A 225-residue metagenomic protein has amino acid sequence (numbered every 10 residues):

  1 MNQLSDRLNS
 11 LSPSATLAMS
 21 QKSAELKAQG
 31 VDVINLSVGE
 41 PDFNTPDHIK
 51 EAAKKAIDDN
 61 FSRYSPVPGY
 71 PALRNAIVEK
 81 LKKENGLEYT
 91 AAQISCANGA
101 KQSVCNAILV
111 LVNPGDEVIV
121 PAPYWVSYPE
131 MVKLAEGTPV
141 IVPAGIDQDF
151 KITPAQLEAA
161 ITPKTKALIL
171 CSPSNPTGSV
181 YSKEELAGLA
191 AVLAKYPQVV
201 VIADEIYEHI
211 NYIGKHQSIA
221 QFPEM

Functional and structural regions predicted by a protein language model:
N2-G99, N106: N-terminal small-domain helix-loop-helix segment of the aminotransferase-like
P41, K101, S172-P176: Short glycine-rich anion-binding loops that position phosphate/pyrophosphate groups of nucleotides and phosphorylated
E88-I94, P114-E117, K164: Short acidic capping loops at alpha-helix termini that bridge into adjacent secondary structure
V110-V132: Conserved PLP-anchoring active-site segment centered on the Schiff-base-forming lysine
L134-V140: A short helix-loop-beta submotif of the ANL/AMP-binding
V140, G145-A220: Active-site phosphate-binding strand-loop segment of PLP-dependent enzymes
